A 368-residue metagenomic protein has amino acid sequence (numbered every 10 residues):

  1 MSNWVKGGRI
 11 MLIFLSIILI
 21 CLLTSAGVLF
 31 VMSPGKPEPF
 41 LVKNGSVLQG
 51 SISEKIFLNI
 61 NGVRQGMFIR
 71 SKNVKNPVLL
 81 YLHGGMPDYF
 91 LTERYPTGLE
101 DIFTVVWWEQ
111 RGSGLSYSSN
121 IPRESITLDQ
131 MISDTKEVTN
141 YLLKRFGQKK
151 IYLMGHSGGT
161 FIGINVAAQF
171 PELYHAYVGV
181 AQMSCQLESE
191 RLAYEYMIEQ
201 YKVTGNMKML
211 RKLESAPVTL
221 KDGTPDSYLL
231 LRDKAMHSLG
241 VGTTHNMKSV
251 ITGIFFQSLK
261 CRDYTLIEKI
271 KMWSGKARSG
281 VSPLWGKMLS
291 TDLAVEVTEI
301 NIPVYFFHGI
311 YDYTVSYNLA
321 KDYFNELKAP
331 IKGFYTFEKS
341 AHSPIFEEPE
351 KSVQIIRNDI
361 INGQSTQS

Functional and structural regions predicted by a protein language model:
N76-G85: Short beta-strand element of the alpha/beta-hydrolase
Y89-F90, G112-I126: Glycine-rich "HGGG/HGxG" loop immediately N-terminal to the catalytic nucleophile of the alpha/beta-hydrolase
L99-S118: Conserved alpha/beta-hydrolase
Q130-K150: Conserved acidic catalytic loop of the alpha/beta-hydrolase fold
E172-L220: A catalytic-pocket lid/entrance helix-loop region that shapes and gates access to the active site across common
M207-V295, I302: Alpha/beta-hydrolase
I300, F306-H308, D312: Short beta-strand/loop motif that positions the catalytic acidic residue of the alpha/beta-hydrolase fold
S340-P349, V353: Catalytic histidine-centered segment of alpha/beta-hydrolase-like enzymes
